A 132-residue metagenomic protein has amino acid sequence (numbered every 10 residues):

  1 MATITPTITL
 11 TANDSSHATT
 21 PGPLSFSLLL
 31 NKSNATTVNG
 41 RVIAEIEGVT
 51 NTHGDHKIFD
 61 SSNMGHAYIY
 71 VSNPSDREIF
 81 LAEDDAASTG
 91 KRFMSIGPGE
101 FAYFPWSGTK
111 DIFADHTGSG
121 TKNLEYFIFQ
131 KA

Functional and structural regions predicted by a protein language model:
A2-T19, H116-A132: C-terminal interaction-tip segments
H17-P21, A35-G40, E47-N63, S119-G120: Surface-exposed ligand/attachment interfaces on beta-rich extracellular proteins
F26-L30: Long, compositionally biased intrinsically disordered regions
G54-I58, A67-N73, I112-D115: Hydrophobic beta-strand segments within beta-rich accessory/binding domains
I58-D60, M94-T109: Beta-sandwich interaction modules
S62, S72-P74, S107, T117-S119: A short, compositionally biased micro-patch
N63-R92: Short, surface-exposed beta-strand/strand-loop-strand elements in extracellular ectodomains
F101-A102, S107-D111, G120, I128-A132: Mixed-charge, glycine-accented linear interaction segment located at domain edges/termini
